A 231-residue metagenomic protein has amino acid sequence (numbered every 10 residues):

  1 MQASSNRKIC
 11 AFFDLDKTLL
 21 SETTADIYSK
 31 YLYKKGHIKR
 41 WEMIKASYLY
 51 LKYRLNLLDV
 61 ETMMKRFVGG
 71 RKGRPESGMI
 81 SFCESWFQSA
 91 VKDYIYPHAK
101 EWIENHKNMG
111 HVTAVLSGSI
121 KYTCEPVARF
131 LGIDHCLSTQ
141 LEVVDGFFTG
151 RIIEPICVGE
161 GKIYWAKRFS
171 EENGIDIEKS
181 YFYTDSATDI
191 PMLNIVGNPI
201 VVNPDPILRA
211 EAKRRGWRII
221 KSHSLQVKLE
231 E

Functional and structural regions predicted by a protein language model:
Q2-A3, R7-K8, S81, Q88-E231: C-terminal cap/substrate-recognition subdomain and adjoining C-terminal extension of metal-dependent phosphatase-like
Q2-L55: Active-site neighborhood of HAD-like aspartate-dependent phosphohydrolases
E22, L57, E61, G73 (+1 more regions): Electropositive phosphate-/nucleotide-binding environments in soluble metabolic enzymes
A25, E61-M64, G146-R151: Acidic/polar active-site rim loop that often engages polyanionic ligands
S29-K30, V68, E84, G197: Amphipathic alpha-helical segments within well-ordered protein domains
H37-I38, L49, R54-L58, P75-G78 (+2 more regions): Conserved alpha/beta cores of soluble small-molecule-handling proteins
M63-P97: Metal-dependent phosphoesterase signature
